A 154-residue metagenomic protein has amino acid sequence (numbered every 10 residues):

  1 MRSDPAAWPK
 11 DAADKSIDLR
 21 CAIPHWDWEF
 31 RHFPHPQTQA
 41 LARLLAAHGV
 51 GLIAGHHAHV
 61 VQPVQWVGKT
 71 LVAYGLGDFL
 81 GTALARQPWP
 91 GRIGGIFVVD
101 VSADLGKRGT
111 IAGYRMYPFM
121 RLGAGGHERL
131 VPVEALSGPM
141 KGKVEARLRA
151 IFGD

Functional and structural regions predicted by a protein language model:
M1-D154: Acidic, metal/ion-coordinating pockets
